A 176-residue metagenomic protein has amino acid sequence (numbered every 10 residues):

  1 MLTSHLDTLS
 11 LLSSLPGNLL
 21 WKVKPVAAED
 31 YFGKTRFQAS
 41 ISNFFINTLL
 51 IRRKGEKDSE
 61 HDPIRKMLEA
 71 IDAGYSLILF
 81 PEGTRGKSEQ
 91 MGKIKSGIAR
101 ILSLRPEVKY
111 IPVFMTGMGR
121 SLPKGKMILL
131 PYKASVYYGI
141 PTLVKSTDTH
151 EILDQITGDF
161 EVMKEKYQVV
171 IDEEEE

Functional and structural regions predicted by a protein language model:
M1-G55: Catalytic core of membrane glycerolipid acyltransferases/transacylases, capturing the structured, soluble-facing
E60-E176: Non-catalytic C-terminal accessory region of glycerolipid acyltransferases and related lyso-lipid remodeling enzymes
